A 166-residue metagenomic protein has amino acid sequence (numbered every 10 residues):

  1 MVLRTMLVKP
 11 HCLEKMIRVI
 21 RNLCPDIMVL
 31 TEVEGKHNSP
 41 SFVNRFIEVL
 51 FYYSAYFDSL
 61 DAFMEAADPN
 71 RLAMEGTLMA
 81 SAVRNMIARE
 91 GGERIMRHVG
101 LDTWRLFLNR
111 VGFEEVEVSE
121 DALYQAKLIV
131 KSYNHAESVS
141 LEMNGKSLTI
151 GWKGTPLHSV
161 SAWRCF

Functional and structural regions predicted by a protein language model:
M1-F166: Domain-level detector for long C-terminal conserved domains
